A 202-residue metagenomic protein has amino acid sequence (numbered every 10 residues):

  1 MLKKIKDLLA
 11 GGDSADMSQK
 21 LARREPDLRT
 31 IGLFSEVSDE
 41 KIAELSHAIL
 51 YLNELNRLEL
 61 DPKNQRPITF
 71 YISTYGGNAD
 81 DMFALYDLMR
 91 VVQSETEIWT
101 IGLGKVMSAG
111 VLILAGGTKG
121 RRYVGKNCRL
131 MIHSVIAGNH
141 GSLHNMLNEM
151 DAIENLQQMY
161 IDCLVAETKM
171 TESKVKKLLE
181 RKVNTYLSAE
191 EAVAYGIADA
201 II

Functional and structural regions predicted by a protein language model:
M1-I202: Terminal-region recognition feature
